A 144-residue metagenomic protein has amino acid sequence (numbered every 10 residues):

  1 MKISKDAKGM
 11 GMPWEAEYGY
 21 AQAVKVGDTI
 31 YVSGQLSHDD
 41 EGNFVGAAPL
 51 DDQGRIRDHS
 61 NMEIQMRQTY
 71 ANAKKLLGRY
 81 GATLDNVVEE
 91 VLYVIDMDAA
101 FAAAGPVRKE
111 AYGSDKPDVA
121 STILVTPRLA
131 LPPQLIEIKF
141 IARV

Functional and structural regions predicted by a protein language model:
M1-A71, K75-V88, V94-V144: N-terminal presequence-like segments and the immediate start of the first folded domain
